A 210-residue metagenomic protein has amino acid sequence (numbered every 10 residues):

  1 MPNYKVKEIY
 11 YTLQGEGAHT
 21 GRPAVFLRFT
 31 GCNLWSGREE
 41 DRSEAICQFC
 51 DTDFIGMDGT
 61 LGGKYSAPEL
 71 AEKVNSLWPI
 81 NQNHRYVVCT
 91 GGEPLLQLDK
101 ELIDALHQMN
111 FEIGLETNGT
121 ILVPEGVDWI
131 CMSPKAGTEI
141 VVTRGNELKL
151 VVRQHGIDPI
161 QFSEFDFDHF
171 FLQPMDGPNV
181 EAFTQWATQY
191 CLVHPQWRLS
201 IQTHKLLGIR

Functional and structural regions predicted by a protein language model:
M1, L13-T20, R38, S43 (+6 more regions): Short, flexible coil/linker segments at or flanking structured domains
M1-D53, V193, R198, L207-I209: Flexible, acidic/Gly-rich N-terminal and inter-domain linker regions that tether and position cofactor-handling modules
Y4-E8, L34-V127: Conserved Radical SAM active-site core
F26-G37, G62-K64, V123, E147-I157: Phosphate-binding glycine-rich loops and adjacent basic patches that engage nucleotide phosphates, nucleic-acid
N83-Y86, L95-R210: Conserved AdoMet/S-adenosylmethionine-binding subsite of the radical SAM
